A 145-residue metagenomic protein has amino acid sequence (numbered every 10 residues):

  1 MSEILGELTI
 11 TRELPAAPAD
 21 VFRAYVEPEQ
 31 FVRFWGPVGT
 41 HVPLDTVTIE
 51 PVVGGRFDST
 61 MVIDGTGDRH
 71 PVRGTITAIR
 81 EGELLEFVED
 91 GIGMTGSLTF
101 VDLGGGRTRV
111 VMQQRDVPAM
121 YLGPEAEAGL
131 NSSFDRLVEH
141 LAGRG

Functional and structural regions predicted by a protein language model:
M1-H41: Hydrophobic ligand-binding cavity/cleft-lining segments
E3, L14, R80, G91-G93 (+1 more regions): A generic beta-sheet turn/junction motif
L5-T11, P18-D20, L44, R56 (+4 more regions): Intrinsic-disorder/low-complexity, polar/charged segments enriched in Ser/Thr/Lys/Arg/Asp/Glu/Gln
P18-A19, E50-V53, T77-G82, T99-R109: A short, structured loop/turn motif at beta-sheet edges
V21-F22, F31, F57-S59, I76 (+4 more regions): Hydrophobic pocket/interface hotspot
P43-V88: Glycine-rich portal/gate segments that line the openings of hydrophobic small-molecule binding cavities
L84-S132: Beta-strand/loop substructures that line and gate deep hydrophobic ligand-binding cavities in soluble
E139-G145: Short, highly charged C-terminal tails/helix-capping segments
